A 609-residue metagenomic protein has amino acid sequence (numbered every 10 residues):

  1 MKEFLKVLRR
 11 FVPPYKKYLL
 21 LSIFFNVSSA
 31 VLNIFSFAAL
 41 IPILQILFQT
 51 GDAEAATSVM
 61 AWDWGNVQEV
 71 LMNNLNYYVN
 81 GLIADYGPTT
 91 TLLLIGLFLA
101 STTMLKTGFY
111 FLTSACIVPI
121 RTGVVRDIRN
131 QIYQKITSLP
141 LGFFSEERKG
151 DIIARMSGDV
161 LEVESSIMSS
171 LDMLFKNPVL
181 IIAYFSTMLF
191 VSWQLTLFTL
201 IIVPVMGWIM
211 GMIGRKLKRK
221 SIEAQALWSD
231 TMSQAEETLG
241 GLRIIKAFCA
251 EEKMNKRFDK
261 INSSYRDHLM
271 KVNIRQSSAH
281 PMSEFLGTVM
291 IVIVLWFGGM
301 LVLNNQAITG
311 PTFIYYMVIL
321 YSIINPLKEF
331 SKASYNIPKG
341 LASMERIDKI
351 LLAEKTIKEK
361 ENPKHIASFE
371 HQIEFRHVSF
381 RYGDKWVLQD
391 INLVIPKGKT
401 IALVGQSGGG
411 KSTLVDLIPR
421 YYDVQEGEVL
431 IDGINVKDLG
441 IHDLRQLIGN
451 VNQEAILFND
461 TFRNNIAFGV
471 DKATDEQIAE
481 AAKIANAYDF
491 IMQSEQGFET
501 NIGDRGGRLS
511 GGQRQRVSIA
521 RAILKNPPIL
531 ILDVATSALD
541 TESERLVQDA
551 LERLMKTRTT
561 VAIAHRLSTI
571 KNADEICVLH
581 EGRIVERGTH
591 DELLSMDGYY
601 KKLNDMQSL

Functional and structural regions predicted by a protein language model:
M1-L40, Q45-L99, L105, L112-I117 (+12 more regions): Membrane-integrated ABC transporters
E3-F4, F11-V12, I117-R121, T137-I181 (+1 more regions): Juxtamembrane loop-to-helix connectors within ABC transporter transmembrane domains
P13-K16, L141-G142, G158-I167, L171 (+8 more regions): An intracellular "coupling" helix at the cytosolic face of ABC transporter transmembrane type-1 domains
L21-S28, D172-E223, W296-T309, N325: Transmembrane helices of ABC transporter permease
F48-D52, T122, N130-A154, G158-V160 (+6 more regions): Short intracellular "coupling" helices and adjacent cytoplasmic loop segments at the cytosolic face of multi-pass
F109, T113, S157-I202, S278 (+1 more regions): Hydrophobic alpha-helical transmembrane segments of ABC transporter permease domains
T187-I201, R275-E345, I350-L351: Helix-loop-helix
E359-K360, I366-L609: ABC-type nucleotide-binding domain
